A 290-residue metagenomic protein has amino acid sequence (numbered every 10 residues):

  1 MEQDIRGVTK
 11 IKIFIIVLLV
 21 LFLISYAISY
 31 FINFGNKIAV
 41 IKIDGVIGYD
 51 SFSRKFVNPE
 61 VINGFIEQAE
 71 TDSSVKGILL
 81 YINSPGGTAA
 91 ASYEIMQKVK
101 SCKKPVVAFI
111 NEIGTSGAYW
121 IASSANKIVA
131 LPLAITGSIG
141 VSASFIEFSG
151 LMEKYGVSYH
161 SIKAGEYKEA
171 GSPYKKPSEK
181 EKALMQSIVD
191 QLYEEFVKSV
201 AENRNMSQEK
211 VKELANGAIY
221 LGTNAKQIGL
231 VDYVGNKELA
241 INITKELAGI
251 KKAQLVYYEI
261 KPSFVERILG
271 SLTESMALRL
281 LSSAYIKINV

Functional and structural regions predicted by a protein language model:
M1-A108, E112-G117, K127-L131, S144-V290: N-terminal organellar transit peptides
S138-A143: A structural signal for short, hydrophobic/glycine-enriched beta-strand patches
